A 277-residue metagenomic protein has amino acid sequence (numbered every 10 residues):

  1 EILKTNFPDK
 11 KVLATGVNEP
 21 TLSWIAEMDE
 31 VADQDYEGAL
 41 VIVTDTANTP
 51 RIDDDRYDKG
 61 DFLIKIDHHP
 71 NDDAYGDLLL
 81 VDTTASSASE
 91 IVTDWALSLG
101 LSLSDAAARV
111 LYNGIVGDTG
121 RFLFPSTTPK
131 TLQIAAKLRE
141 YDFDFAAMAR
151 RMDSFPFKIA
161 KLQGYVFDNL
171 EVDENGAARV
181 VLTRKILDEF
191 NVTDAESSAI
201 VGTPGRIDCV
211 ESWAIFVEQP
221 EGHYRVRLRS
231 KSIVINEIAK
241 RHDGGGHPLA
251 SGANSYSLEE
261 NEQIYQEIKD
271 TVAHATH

Functional and structural regions predicted by a protein language model:
E1-P20, E37, G117-H277: Hydrophobic helix-and-loop "lid/oligomerization" segment in the mid-to-C-terminal part of catalytic domains
E1-Y57: N-terminal small/polar loop signature for handling phosphorylated ligands or for N-terminal nucleophile
A26, D58-G60, Y75-G76, H242: Short, structured coil segments at secondary-structure junctions
D29-D33, V81-T84, K231-S232: Short, hinge-like loop/turn segments at secondary-structure boundaries
L40-I42, F62-I64, S212: Structural motif
T46-T49, H69-N71, R184-K185, P220: Short glycine-rich anion-binding loops that position phosphate/pyrophosphate groups of nucleotides and phosphorylated
R51-P70: A short, gly/pro- and small-residue-rich
I66-I134: Short alpha-helices
